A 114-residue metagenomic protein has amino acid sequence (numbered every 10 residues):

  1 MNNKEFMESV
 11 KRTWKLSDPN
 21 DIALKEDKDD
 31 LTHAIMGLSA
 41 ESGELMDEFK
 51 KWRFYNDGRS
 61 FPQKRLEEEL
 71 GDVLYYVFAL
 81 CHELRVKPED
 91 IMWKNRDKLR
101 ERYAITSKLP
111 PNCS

Functional and structural regions predicted by a protein language model:
M1-L70, L74-S114: Flexible "arm" and connector segments at domain edges
